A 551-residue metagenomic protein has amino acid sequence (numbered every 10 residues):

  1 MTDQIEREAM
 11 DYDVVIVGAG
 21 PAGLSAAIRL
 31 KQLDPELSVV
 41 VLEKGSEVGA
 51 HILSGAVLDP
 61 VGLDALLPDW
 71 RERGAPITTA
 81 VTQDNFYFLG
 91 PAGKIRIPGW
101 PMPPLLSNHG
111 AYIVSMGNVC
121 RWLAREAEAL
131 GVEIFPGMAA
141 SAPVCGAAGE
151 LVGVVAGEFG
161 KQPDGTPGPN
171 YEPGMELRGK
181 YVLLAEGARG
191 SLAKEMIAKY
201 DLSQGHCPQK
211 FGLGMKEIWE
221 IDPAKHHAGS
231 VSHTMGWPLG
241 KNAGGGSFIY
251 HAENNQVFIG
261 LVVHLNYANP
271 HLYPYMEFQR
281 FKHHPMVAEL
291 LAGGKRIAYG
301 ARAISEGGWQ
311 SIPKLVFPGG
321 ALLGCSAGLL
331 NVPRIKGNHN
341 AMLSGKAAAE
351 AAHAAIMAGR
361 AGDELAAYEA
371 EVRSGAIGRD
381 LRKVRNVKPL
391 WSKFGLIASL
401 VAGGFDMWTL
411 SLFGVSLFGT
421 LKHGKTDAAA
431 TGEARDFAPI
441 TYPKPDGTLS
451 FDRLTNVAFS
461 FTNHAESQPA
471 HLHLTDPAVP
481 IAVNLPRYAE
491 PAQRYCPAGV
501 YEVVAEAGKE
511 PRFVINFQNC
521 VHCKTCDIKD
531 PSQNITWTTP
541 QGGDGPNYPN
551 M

Functional and structural regions predicted by a protein language model:
Y12-V40: N-terminal Rossmann-like FAD-binding beta1-loop-alpha1 element of flavoenzymes
L33, K44-G93: N-terminal FAD cofactor-binding segment of flavoenzymes
I113, S326-H339: Glycine-rich phosphate/pyrophosphate-binding beta-alpha loops
G117, R121-W122, E126-E289, A347 (+1 more regions): Predominantly flavin-linked oxidoreductase catalytic cores and closely associated redox partners
A301-V332, N456-S467, P480-Y495, E502: FAD-binding beta-loop-beta segment adjacent to the flavin cofactor pocket
G328-R334, K346, E350-G395, K509 (+2 more regions): Active-site-proximal substrate-binding core of FAD-dependent oxidoreductases
W391-T448: C-terminal auxiliary extensions adjacent to catalytic cores
P486-Q518, K524-N547: Iron-sulfur cluster-binding cysteine motifs and their immediate structural context in ferredoxin-like electron-transfer
